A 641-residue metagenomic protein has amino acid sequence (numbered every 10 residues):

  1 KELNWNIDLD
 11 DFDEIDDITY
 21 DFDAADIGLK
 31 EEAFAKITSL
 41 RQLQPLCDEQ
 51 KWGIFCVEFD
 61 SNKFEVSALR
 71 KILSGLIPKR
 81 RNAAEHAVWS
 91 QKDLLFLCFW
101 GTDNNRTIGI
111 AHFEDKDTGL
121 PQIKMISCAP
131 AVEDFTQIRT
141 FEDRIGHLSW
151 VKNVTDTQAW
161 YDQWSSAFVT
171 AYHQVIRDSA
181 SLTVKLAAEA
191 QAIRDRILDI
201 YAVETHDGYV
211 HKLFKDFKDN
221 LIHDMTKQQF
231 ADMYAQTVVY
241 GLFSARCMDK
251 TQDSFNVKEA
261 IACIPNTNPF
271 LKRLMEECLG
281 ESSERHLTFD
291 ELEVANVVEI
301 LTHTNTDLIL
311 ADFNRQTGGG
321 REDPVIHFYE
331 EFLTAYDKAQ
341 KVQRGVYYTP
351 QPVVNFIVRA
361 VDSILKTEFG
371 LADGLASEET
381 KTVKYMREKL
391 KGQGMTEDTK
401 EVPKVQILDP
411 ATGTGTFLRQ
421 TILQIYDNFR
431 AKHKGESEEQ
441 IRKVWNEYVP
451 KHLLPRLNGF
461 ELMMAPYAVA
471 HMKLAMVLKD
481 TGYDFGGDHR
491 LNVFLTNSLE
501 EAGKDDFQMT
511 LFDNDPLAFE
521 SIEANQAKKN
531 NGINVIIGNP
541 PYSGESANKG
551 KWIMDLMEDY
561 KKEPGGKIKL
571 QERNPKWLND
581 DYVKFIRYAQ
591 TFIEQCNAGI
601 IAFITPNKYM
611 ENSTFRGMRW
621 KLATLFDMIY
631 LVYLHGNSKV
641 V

Functional and structural regions predicted by a protein language model:
K1-Q229, M233, E299-E330, P564-R573: Short, basic/polar, glycine-containing "phosphate-handling" surface segments that engage DNA
S67, N105-T107, Q229-F230, C247-A260 (+4 more regions): Short, solvent-exposed secondary-structure capping/transition elements
L94, V184, Q191, H211 (+13 more regions): Non-catalytic, well-ordered alpha-helical scaffold segments
L221, L242, R246-T251, C278 (+7 more regions): Generic structural signal for hydrophobic core residues of well-folded globular domains
Q236-K250, E330-E331, M472-K479: Short, hydrophobic/amphipathic alpha-helical patches that form generic packing surfaces within helical domains
M248-D337: Long recognition/docking surfaces used for binding and targeting
Q316, G320, T334-L631: SAM-dependent methyltransferase catalytic region
I629-V641: Class I S-adenosyl-L-methionine
